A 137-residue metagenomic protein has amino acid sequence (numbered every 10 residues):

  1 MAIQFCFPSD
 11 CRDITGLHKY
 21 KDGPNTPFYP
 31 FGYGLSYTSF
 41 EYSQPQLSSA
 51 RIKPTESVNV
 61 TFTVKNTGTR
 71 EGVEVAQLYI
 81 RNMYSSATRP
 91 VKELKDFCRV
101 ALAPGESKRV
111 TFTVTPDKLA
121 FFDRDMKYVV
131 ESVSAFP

Functional and structural regions predicted by a protein language model:
M1-V73, Y79-R81, E131-V133, P137: Secreted, periplasmic, or luminal enzymes acting at the cell surface/secretory milieu
V73-E93: The feature marks short-to-medium sequence segments in extracytoplasmic or secretory-pathway proteins
S86-F122, M126: Intrinsically disordered, low-complexity Pro/Gly/Ser/Thr-rich segments with frequent PxxP/GP/PP motifs and embedded
